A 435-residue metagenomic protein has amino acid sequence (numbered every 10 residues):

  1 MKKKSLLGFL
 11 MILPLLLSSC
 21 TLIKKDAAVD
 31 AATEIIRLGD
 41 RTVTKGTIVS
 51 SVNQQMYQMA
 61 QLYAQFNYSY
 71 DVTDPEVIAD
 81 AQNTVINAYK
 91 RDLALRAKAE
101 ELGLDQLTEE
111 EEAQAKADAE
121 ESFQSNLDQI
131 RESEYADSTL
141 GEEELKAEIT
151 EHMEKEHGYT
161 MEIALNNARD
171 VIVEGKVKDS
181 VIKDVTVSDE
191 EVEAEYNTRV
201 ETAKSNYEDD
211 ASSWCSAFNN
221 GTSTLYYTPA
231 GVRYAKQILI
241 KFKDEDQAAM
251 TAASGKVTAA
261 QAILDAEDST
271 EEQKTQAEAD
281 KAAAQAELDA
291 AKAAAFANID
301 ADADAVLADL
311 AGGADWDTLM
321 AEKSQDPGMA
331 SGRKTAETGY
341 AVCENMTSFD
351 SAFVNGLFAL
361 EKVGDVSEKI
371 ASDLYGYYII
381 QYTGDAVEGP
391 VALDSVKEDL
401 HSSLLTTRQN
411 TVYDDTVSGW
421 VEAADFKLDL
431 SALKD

Functional and structural regions predicted by a protein language model:
M1, L13-L15, T42-Y57, Q106-T108 (+8 more regions): Solvent-exposed loop/turn and edge beta-strand elements of beta-rich ligand-binding domains
M1-N83, N87, A217-P229, D244 (+2 more regions): Short, low-structural-confidence N-terminal segments
K25-L165: N-terminal targeting/tethering segments
D30-L38, D80, V187, A230-Q237 (+2 more regions): Extracytoplasmic
T33-G39, D71-I86, A97-Q106, E154 (+8 more regions): Second-shell loop/turn segments in exported
T73-G103, E111-S122, E144, E148-I149 (+7 more regions): Solvent-exposed aromatic/hydrophobic patches embedded in short alpha-helical segments
E121-S133, A203-Y207, D326-K334: Secretory-pathway/luminal and periplasmic proteins that interact with or process carbohydrate-rich
D137-V171, G175-K178, V192-E193, N197-E272 (+3 more regions): Proteostasis/folding factors centered on peptidyl-prolyl cis-trans isomerases
